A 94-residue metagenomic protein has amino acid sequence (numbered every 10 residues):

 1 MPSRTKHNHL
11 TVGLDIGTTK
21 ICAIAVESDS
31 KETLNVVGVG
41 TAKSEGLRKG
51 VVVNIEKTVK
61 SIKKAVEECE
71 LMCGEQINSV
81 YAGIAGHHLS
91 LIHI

Functional and structural regions predicted by a protein language model:
P2-S3, C69-M72: Charged, low-complexity terminal tails
K6-I16: Two-metal-ion RNase H-like nuclease active-site motif
L14-K20, I84-A85: A short acidic Gly-Thr/Ser loop motif
T19-V53: Short glycine-rich, Thr/Ser-proximal phosphate-binding strand/loop in the N-terminal lobe of ATP-dependent enzymes
V59-E70: Short, well-ordered amphipathic alpha-helical segments that serve as non-catalytic structural scaffolds within diverse
Q76-A85: Short glycine-rich phosphate-binding loop at a beta-alpha junction
H88-S90: Short, active-site-adjacent cap segments at secondary-structure transitions
I92-I94: Conserved small/polar residues in nucleotide/adenosyl-binding loops
